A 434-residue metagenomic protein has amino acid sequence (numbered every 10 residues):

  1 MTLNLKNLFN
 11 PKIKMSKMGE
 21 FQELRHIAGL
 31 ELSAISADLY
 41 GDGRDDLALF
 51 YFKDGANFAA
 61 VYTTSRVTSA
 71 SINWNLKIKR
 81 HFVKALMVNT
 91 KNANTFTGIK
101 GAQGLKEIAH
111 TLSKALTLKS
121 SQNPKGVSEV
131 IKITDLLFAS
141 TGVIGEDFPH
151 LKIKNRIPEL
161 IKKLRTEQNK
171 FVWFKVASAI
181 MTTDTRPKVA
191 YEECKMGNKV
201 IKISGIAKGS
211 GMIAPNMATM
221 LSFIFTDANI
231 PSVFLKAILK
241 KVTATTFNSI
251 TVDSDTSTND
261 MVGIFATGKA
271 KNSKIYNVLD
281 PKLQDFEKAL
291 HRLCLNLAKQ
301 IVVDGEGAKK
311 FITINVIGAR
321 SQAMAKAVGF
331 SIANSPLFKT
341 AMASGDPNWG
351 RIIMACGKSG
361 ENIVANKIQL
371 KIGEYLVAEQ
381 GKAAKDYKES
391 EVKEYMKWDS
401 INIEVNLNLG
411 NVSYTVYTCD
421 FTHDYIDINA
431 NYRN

Functional and structural regions predicted by a protein language model:
T2-E107, T111-K119, I131-N434: A structural signal for small-residue-enriched, beta-sheet-centric alpha/beta enzyme cores and oligomeric scaffold folds
Q122-V130: A cross-taxon signal for low-complexity, glycine/charged-rich
